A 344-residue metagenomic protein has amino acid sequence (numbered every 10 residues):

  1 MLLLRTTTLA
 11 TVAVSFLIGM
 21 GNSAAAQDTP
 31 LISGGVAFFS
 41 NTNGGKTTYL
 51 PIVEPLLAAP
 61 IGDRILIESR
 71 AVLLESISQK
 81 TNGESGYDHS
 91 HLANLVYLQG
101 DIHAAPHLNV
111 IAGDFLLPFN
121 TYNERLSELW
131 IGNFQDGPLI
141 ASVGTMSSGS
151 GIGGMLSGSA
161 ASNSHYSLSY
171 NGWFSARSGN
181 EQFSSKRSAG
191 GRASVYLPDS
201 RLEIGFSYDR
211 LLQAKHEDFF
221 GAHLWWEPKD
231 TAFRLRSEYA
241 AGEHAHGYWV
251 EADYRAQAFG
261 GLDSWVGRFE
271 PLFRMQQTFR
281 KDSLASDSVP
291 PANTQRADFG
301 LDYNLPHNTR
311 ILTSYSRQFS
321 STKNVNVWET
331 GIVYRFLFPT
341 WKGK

Functional and structural regions predicted by a protein language model:
T7-G19: Bacterial N-terminal signal peptides
M20-A26: Sec/Tat signal peptide C-region and signal peptidase I cleavage site
D28, S194-S286, Y334: Detector for outer-membrane/organellar transmembrane beta-barrel domains, recognizing the amphipathic beta-strand
D28-F38, G45-R177, S185-R187, S194-R201 (+2 more regions): Outer membrane beta-barrel
T42-Y49, L74-I77, S90, G144-G151 (+5 more regions): Solvent-exposed loop/turn segments connecting transmembrane beta-strands in outer-membrane beta-barrel proteins
I52-E54, Y97-Q99, G153-M155, G190-R192 (+6 more regions): Membrane-embedded beta-strand positions in outer-membrane beta-barrel channels/transporters
D63-I67, H107-V110, N163-Y170, D199-I204 (+5 more regions): Repeated loop/turn-to-beta-strand initiation elements of outer-membrane beta-barrel proteins
L156, A252, V325-K344: Outer-membrane beta-barrel "beta-signal"
